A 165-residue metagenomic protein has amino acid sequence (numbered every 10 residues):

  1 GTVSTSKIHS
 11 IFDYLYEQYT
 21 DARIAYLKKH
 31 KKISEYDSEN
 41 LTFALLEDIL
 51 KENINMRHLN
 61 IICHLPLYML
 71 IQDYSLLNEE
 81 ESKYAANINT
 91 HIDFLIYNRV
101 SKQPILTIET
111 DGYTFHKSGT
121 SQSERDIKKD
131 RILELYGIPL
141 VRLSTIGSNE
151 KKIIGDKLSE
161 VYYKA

Functional and structural regions predicted by a protein language model:
T2-T107, T114-A165: Nucleic-acid endo/exonuclease domains
